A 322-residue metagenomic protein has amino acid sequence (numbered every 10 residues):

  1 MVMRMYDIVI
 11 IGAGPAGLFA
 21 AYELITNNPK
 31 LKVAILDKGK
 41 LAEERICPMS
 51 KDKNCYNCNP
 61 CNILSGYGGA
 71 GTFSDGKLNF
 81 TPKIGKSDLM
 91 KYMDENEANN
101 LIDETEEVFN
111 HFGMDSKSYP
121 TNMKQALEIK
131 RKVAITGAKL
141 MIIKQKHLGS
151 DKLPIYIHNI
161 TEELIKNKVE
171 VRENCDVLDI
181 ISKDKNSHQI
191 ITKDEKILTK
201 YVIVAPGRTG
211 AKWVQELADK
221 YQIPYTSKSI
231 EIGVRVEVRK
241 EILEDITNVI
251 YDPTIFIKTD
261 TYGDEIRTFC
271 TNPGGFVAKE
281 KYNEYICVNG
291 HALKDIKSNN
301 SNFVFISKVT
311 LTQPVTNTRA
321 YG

Functional and structural regions predicted by a protein language model:
V2-P82, K124-G322: Residues forming the flavin
G66-Y119: Dinucleotide-binding Rossmann-like beta1-alpha1 core, especially the glycine-rich loop that anchors the ADP
